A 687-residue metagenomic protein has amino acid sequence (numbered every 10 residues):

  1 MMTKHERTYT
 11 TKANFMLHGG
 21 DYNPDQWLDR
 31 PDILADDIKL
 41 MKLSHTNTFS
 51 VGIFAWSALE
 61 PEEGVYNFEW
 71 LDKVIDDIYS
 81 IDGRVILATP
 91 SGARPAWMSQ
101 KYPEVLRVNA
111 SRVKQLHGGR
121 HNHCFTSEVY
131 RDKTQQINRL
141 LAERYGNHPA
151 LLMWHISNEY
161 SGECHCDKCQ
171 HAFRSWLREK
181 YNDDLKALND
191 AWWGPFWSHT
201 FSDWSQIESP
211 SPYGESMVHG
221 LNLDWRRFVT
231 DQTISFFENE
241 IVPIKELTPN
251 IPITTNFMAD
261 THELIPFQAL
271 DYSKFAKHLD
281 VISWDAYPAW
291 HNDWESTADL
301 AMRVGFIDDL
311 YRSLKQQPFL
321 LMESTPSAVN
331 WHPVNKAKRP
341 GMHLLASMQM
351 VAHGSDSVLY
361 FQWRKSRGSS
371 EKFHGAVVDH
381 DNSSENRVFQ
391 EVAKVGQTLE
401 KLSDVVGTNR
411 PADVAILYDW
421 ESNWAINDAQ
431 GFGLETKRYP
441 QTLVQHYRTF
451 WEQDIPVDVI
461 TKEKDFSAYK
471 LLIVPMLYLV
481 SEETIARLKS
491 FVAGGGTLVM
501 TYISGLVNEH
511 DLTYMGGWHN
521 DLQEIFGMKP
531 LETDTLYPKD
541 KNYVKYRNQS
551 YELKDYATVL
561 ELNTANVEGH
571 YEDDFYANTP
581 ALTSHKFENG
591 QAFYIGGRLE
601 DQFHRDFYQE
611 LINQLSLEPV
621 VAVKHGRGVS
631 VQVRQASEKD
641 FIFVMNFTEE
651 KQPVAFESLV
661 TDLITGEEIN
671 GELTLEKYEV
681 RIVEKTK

Functional and structural regions predicted by a protein language model:
M1-T48, P61, D76, R84 (+1 more regions): N-terminal carbohydrate-binding accessory modules
N14-H18, H45-N47, Y79-V85, N147-L152 (+6 more regions): Short, well-ordered coil/turn segments that N-cap beta-strands
H18-L28, F54-E69, L116-K133, S157-C164 (+7 more regions): The substrate-binding groove and active-site-proximal loops of carbohydrate-active enzymes, especially glycoside
G20, M41, F49, I78 (+8 more regions): Conserved, mostly hydrophobic/aromatic
W27-K42, Q136, L264-F275, R339-S347: Short, acidic/polar
A35-L43, S50-V113, E240-L247: Aromatic-lined substrate-binding rim segments of carbohydrate-active enzymes
S99-K101, S111-F306: Polysaccharide-binding and catalytic clefts of secreted carbohydrate-active enzymes
I207, D280, W284-K687: Carbohydrate-binding surfaces of carbohydrate-active enzymes
